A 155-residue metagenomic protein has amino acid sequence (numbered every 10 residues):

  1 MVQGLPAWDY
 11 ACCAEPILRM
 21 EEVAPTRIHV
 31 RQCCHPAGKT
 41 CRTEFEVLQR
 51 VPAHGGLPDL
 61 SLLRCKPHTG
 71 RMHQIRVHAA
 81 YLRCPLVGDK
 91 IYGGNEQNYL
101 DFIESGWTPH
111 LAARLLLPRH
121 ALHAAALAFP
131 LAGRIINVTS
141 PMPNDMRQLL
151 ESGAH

Functional and structural regions predicted by a protein language model:
M1-H155: RNA pseudouridine synthases
